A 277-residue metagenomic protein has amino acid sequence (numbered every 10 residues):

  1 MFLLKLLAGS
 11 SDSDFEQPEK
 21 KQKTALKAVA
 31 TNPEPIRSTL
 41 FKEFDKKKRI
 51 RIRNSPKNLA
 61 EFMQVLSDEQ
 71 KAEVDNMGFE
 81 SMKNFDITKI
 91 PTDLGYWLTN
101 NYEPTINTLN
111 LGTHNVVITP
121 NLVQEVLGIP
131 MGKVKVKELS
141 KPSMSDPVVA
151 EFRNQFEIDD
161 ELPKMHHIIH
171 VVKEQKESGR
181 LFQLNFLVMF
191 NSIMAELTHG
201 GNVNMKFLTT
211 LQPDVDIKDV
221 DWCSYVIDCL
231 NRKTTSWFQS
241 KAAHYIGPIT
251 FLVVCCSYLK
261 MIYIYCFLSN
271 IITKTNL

Functional and structural regions predicted by a protein language model:
M1-R180: N-terminal leader regions that mediate targeting or early regulatory function
V126, G132-K133, V148, R153-L277: Long, internal protein-protein interaction and assembly surfaces
